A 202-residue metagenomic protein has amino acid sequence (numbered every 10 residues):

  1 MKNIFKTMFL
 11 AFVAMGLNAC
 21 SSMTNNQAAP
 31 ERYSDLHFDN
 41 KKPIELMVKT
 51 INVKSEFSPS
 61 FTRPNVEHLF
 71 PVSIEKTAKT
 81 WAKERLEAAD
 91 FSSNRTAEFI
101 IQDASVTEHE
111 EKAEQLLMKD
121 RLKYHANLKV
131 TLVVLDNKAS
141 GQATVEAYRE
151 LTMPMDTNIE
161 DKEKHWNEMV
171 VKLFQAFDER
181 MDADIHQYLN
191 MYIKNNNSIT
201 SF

Functional and structural regions predicted by a protein language model:
M1-M8: Bacterial N-terminal signal peptides that target proteins for export
G16-A19: C-terminal motif of bacterial Sec signal peptides marking the signal peptidase cleavage site
S21-T24: Bacterial signal peptide processing site
N26-Y33, F38-N40, L46, R149-N158: N-terminal intrinsically disordered, cationic/polar leader segments that include organellar targeting peptides
K42-S105: N-terminal segment of the mature soluble domain
E67-H68, S140-R180: Short secondary-structure boundary motifs at beta->alpha junctions and helix caps
S93-T144: Surface-exposed short loop/turn segments
D182-F202: Short, highly charged C-terminal tails/helix-capping segments
